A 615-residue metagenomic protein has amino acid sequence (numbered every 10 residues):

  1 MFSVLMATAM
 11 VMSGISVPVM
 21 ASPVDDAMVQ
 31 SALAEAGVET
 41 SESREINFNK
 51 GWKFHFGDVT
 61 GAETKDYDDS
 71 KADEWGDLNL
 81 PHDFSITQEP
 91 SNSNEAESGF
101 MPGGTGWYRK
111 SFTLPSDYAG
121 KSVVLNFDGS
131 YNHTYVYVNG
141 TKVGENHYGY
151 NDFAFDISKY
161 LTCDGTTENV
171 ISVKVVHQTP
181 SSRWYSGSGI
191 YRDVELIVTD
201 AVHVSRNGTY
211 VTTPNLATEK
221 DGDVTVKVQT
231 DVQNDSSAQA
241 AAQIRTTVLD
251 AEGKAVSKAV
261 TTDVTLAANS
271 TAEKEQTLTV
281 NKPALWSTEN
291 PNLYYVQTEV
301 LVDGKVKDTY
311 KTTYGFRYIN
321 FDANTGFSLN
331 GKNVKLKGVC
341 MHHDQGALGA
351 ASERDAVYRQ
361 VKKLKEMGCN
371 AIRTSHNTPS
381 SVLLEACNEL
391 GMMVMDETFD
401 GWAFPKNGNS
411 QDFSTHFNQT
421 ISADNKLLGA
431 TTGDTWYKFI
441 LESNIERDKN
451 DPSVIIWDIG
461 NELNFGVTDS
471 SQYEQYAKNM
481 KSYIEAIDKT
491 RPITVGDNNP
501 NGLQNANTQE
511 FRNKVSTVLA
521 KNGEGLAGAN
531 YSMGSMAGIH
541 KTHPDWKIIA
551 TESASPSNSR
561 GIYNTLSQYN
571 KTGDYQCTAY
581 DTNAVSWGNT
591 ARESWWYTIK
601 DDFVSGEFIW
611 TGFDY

Functional and structural regions predicted by a protein language model:
V11-A27: Sec-dependent signal peptide cleavage junction
V24-N126, S181, G187-I190, V202 (+1 more regions): Extended carbohydrate-recognition surfaces in non-catalytic/accessory domains of CAZymes and lectin-like proteins
Q30-S31, E35, S43-I46, D193-G208 (+1 more regions): Low-complexity, Pro/Ser/Thr- and charge-rich linker/hinge segments at domain boundaries
I46, H55-D58, S98, G103-T212 (+3 more regions): Accessory beta-strand-rich segments of carbohydrate-active enzymes
T105, D164-T166, D223, A267-T271: Solvent-exposed, conformationally flexible loop/turn segments
V138, G222-T265, A272-Q276: Beta-strand-rich binding/interaction modules
H147-S158, T179, W184, R245 (+4 more regions): Active-site mouth of glycoside hydrolases
N169, E552-N570, W596-Y615: Aromatic/acidic polysaccharide-binding cleft in carbohydrate-active enzymes
